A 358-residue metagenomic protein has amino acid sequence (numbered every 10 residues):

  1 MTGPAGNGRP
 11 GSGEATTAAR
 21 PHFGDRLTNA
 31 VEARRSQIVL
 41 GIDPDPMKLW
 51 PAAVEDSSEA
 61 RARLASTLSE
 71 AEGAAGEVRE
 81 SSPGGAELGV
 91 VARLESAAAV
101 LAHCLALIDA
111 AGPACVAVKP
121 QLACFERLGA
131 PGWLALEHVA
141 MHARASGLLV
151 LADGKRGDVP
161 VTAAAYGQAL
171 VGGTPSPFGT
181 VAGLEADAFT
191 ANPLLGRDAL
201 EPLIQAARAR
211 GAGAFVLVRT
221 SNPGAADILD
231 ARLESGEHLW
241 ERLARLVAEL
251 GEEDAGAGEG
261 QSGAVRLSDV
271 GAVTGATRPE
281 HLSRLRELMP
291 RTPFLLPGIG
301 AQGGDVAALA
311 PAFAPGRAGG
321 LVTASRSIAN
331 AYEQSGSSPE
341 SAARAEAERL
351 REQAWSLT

Functional and structural regions predicted by a protein language model:
E14-P120, F125-H138, R144-A145, L151 (+1 more regions): Conserved N-terminal beta1-alpha1 strand-loop-helix module at the mouth
V31-E32, I108-A114, H142-A145, I204-R210 (+2 more regions): Acidic (Asp/Glu)-rich catalytic clusters
R34-I38, P113-V116, S146-L148, L184-D187 (+4 more regions): Short, well-ordered coil/turn segments that N-cap beta-strands
L40, V118, D153, F189 (+2 more regions): Conserved, mostly hydrophobic/aromatic
V91, G154, D158-G271: Conserved anion-binding
R127-H142, V159-A165, L195-R208, T277-L285 (+1 more regions): Active-site-adjacent beta->alpha loops and helix N-cap segments on the catalytic face of soluble alpha/beta enzymes
A272, A276-T323, S327-A331: A C-terminal functional module that forms or caps the active site or interfaces directly with catalytic machinery
L309-P315, G319, N330-T358: C-terminal helical cap(s) of enzyme catalytic domains, especially alpha/beta-barrels
